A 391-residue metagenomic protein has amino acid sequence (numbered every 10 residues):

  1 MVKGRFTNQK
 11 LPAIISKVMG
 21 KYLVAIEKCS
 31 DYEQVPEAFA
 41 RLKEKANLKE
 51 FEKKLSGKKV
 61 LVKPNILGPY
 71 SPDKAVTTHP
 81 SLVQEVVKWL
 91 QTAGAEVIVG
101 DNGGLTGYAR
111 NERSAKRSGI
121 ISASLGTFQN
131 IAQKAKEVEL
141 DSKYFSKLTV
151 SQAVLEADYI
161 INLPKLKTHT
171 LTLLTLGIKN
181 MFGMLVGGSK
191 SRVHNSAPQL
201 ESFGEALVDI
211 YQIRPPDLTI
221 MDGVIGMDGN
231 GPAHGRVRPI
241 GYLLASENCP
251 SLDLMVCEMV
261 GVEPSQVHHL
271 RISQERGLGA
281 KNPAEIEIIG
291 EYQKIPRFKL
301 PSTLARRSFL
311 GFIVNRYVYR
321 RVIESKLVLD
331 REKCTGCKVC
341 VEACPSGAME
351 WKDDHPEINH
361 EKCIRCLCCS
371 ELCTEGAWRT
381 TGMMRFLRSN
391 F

Functional and structural regions predicted by a protein language model:
V2-T335, V341-H355, H360, S370 (+1 more regions): N-terminal and secondary-structure boundary signal
I364-R365: Extended, alpha-helix-rich binding/interface surfaces that flank or overlap catalytic cores and mediate recognition
